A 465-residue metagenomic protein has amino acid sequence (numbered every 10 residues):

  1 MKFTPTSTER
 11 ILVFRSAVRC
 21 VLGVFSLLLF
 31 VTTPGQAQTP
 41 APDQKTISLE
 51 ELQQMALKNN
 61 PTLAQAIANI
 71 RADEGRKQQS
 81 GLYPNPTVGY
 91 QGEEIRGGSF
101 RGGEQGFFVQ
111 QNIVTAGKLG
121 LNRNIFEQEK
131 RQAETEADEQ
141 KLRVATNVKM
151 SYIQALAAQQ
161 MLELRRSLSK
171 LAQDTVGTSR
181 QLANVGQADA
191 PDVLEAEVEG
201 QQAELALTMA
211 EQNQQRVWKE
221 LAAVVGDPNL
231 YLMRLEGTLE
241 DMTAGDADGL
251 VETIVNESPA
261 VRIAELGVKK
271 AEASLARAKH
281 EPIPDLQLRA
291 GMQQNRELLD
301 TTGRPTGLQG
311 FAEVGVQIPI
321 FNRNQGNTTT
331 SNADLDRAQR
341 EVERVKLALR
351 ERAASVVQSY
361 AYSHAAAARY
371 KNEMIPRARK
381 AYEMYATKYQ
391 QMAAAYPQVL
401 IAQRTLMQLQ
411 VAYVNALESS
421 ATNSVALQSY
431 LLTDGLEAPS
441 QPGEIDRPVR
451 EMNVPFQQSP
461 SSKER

Functional and structural regions predicted by a protein language model:
K2-P5, Q140-N256, G267, V356-S359 (+3 more regions): Periplasmic alpha-helical coiled-coil/stalk elements that build and connect Gram-negative outer-membrane
K2-S7, I11-S16, T39-A41, A412-R465: Acidic, low-complexity, intrinsically disordered peripheral segments
A17-T32: Bacterial N-terminal signal peptides
T33-A37: Sec/Tat signal peptide C-region and signal peptidase I cleavage site
T39-K45, G89-E127, R234-A244, A276 (+2 more regions): Small/polar, glycine/serine/threonine/aspartate-rich low-complexity segments that form flexible
E51-L57, A188, D192-V193, E197 (+3 more regions): Amphipathic alpha-helical coiled-coil scaffold segments and their short linker/junction regions
Q54-A64, R71-N85, S99, F107-I125 (+7 more regions): A glycine-/polar-enriched beta->alpha junction
Q65-K77, Q140, V144-R165, D174-Q181 (+5 more regions): Amphipathic alpha-helical coiled-coil segments
